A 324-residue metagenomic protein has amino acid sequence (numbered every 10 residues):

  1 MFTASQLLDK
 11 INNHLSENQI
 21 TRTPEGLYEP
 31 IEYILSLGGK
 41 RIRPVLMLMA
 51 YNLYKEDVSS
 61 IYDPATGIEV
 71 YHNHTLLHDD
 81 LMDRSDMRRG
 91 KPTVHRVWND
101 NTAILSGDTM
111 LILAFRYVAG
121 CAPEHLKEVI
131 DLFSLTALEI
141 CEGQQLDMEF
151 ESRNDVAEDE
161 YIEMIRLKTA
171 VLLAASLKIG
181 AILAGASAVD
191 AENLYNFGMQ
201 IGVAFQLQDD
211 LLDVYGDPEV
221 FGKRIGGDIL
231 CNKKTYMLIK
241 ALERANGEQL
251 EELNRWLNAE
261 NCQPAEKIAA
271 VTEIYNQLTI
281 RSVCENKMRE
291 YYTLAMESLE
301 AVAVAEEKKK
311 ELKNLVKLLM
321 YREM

Functional and structural regions predicted by a protein language model:
M1-M324: All-alpha prenyltransferase/terpene-synthase fold signal
